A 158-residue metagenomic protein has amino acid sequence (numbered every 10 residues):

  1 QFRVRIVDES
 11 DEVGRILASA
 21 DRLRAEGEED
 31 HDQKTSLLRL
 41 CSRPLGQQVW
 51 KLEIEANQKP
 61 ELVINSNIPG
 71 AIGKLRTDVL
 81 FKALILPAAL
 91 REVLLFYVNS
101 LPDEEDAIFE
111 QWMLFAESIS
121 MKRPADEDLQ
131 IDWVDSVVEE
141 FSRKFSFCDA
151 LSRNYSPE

Functional and structural regions predicted by a protein language model:
R3, V7-N57: Short beta-strand elements
L37-Q111: Conserved, compact domain cores that house catalytic/ligand-binding motifs in diverse enzymes and effector modules
A56, A71-L75, K122, D128-D132 (+1 more regions): Generic alpha-helix detector with strongest preference for long hydrophobic helices that associate with membranes
V63-N67, L129-W133, R143: Poly-acidic low-complexity segments
F109-I131: Long, charge-rich alpha-helical interaction segments
W133-E158: Hydrophobic, glycine-enriched assembly/anchoring segments
